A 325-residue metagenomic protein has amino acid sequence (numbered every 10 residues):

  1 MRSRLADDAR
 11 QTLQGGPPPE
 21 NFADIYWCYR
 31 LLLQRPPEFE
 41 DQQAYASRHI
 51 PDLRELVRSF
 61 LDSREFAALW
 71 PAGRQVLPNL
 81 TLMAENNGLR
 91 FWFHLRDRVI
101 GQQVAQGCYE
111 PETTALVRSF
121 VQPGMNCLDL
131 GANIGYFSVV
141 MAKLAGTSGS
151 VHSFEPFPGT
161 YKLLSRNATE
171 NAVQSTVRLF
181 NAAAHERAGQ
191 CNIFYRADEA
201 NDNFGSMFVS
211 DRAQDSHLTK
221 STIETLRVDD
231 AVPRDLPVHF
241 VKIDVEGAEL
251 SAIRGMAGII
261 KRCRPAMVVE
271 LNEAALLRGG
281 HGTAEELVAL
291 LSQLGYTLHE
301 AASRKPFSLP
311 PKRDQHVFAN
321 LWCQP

Functional and structural regions predicted by a protein language model:
R2-D7, E20, H49-R54, D62 (+1 more regions): Phosphate/nucleotide-binding beta-alpha loop and adjacent structural elements of enzyme active sites
R10-A72: Trp/Gly-enriched beta-strand/coil motifs that build multi-repeat beta-propeller-like domains and related W-rich binding
